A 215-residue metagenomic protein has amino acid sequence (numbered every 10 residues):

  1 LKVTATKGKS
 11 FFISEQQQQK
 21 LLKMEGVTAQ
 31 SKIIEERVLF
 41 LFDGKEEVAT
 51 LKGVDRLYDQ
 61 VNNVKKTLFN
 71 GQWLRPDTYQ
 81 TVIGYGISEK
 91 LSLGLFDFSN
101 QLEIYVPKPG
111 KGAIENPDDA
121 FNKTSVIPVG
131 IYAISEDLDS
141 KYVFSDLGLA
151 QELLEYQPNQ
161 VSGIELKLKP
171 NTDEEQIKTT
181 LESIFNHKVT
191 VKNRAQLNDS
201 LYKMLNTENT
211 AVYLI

Functional and structural regions predicted by a protein language model:
L1-T50, R56-Q60, K66-D77: Hydrophobic, regular-secondary-structure patches
K2-T4, S31, V48-G53, Q80-G84 (+5 more regions): Soluble periplasmic/extracytoplasmic beta-strand elements of cell-envelope proteins
G8, E35, V54-L57, G86-S88 (+4 more regions): Solvent-exposed coil/turn segments that connect beta secondary-structure elements in extracytoplasmic/periplasmic
S10-E15, L41-D43, D59-V64, D77 (+4 more regions): Solvent-exposed, non-transmembrane alpha-helical starts
G44-A49, P76-Q80, S99-Q101, K123 (+3 more regions): Extracytoplasmic
L57, N63, I83-F98: Short, solvent-exposed hinge/capping segments at secondary-structure junctions
F96-V106: Short coil-to-beta transition motif at edge beta-strands of beta-rich domains
V106-V212: Mechanotransmission and gating elements of multispan inner-membrane complexes involved in transport and envelope
